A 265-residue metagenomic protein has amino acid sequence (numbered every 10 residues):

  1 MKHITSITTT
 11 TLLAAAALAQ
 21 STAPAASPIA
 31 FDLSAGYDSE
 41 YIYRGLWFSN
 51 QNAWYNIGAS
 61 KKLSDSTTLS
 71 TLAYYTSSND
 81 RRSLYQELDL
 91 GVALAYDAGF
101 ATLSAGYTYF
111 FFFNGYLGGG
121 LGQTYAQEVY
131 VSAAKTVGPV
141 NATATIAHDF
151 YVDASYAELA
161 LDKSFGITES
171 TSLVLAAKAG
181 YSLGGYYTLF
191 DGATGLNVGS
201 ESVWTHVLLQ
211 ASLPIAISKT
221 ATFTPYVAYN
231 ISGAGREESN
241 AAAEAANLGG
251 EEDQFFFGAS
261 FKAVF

Functional and structural regions predicted by a protein language model:
M1-A30, S66: Cleavable N-terminal export/targeting peptides
A16-A19, K135, F223: Short stretches within intrinsically disordered, low-complexity N-terminal or propeptide regions
T22-S64, T68-N79, K262: Short glycine/proline- and aromatic-enriched beta-strand/turn motifs that initiate or cap beta-hairpins
A25-L33, Q51-A53, D65-L69, L88 (+9 more regions): Outer-envelope beta-barrel architecture signal
S34-D38, T67-A73, K135-T143, L189-T194: Flexible, solvent-exposed coil segments and beta strand-coil junctions, predominantly the extracellular/periplasmic
A35-Y37, Y55-K61, L90-Y96, Y107 (+7 more regions): Residues on the lipid-exposed face of transmembrane beta-strands in outer-membrane beta-barrel proteins
Y74-G106: Mid-chain, structured segments of secreted extracytoplasmic proteins
Y75-S83, G106-V129, G138, T145-Y156 (+2 more regions): Outer-membrane beta-barrel translocator/channel fold
